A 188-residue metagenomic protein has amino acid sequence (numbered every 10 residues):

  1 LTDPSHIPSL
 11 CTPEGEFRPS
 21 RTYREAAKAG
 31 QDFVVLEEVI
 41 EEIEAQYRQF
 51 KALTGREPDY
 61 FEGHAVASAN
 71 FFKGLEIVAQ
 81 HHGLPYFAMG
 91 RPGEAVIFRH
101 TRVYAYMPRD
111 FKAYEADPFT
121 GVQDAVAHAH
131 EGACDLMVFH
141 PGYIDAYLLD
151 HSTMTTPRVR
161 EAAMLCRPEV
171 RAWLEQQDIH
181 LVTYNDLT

Functional and structural regions predicted by a protein language model:
L1-F33, T153: Active-site gating loops and adjacent loop-to-helix segments of metal-dependent hydrolytic enzymes
T2, F72, D145-M154: Histidine/acidic-residue-rich catalytic or RNA/ligand-binding cores of hydrolases and nuclease-related proteins
L36-E37, E41-Y104, P108-A116: Catalytic domains of cell-wall/extracellular-matrix polysaccharide-remodeling enzymes, centered on de-N-acetylation
R56-P58, E131-C134: A general structural motif
F61, M137, L174: Conserved, mostly hydrophobic/aromatic
E115-G132: A short, acidic, amphipathic alpha-helical segment used as a generic capping/interface helix at domain edges
L136-G142: Short acidic/histidine-rich active-site segments
H151-T188: C-terminal domain-boundary segment and adjacent tail
